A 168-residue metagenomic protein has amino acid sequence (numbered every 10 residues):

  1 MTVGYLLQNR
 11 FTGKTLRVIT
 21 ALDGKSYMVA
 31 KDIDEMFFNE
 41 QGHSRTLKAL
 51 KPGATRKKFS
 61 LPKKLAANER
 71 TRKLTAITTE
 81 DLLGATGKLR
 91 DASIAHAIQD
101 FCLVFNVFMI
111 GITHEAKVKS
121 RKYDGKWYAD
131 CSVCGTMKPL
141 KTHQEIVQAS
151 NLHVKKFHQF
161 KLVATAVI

Functional and structural regions predicted by a protein language model:
M1-E40, K64-Y128, G135, K141-Q144 (+1 more regions): Positively charged, aromatic-accented nucleic-acid-binding surfaces
A30-S60: Compact nucleic-acid interaction/catalytic patches
Q41-G42, K48-A49, A97, A149-L152: Alpha-helix boundary/interfacial micro-motifs
P52-A66, K156-F160: Short, basic alpha-helical nucleic acid-contact segments in DNA-binding proteins and DNA transaction factors
A54-T55, L103-N106, L152-K155, V167: Short, surface-exposed, charged/polar-biased interaction segments
K141-K161: A short, charged, amphipathic alpha-helix used as a generic interaction element across diverse proteins
